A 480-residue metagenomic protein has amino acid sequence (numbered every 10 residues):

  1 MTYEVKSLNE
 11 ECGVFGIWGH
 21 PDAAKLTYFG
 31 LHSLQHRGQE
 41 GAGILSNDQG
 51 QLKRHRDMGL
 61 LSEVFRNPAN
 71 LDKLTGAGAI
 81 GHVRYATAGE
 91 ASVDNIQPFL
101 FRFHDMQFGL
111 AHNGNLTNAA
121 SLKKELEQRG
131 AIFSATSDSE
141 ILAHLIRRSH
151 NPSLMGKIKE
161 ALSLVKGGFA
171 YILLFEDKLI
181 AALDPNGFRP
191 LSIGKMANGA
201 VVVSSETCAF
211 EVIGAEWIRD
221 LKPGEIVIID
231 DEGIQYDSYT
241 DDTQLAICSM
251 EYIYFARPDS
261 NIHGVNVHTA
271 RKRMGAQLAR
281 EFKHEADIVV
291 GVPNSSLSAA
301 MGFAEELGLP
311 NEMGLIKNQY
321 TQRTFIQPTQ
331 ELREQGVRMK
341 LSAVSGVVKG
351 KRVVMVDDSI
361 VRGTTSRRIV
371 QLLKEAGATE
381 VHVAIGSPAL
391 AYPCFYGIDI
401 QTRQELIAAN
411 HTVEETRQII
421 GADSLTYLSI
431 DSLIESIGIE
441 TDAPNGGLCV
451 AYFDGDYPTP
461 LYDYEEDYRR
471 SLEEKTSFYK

Functional and structural regions predicted by a protein language model:
M1-P223, I228-A286, V292, E380: Conserved short alpha-helical segments that host acidic/polar catalytic motifs at enzyme active sites
D22-A24, T87-A88, N118, F188-R189 (+7 more regions): Flexible loop/turn segments at secondary-structure boundaries
H55-R56, L183-D184, A299-G302, P393-F395: A short acidic (Asp/Glu
A111, L174, A182-L183, G194 (+12 more regions): Generic beta-strand/beta-sheet core signal
A131, N151-P152, K283-D287, E305-E312 (+2 more regions): Secondary-structure transition/capping motifs at alpha-helix termini and the adjoining loop/turn into the next element
E160, C208-A209, E216-W217, L221-E225 (+4 more regions): Phosphate/diphosphate-binding loops
L162, D177-K178, G214-D220, G314 (+1 more regions): PRPP-dependent phosphoribosyltransferase catalytic core
G308-V353, T364, A391-I398: Short, glycine/charge-rich flexible loops or terminal/linker lids adjacent to PRPP-binding catalytic cores
